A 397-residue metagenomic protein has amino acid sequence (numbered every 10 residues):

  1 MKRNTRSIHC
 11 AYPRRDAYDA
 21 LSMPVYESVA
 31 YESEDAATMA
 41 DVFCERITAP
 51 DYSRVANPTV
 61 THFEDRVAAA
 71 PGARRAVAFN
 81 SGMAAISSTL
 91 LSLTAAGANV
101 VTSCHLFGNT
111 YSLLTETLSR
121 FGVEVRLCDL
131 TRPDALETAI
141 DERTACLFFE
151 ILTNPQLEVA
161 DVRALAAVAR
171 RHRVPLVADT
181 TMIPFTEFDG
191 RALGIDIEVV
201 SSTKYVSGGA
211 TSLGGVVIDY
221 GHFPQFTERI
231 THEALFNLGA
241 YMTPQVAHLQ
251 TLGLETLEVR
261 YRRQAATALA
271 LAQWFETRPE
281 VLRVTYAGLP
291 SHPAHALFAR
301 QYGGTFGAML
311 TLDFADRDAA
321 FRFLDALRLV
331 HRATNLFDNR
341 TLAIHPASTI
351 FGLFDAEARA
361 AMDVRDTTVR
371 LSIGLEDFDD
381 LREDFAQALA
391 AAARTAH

Functional and structural regions predicted by a protein language model:
M1-I47, H397: N-terminal glycine-rich, Lys/His-bearing helix-loop that initiates the first secondary-structure elements of many
S7-P13, R75-R278, T285: Conserved PLP-enzyme active-site core in the AAT-like
Y12-R14, E27-E34, K204, T256 (+6 more regions): Glycine-rich beta-alpha junction loops
A30, D35-A84, N109-E116: Conserved N-terminal alpha-helix of the aminotransferase class I/II PLP-enzyme fold
T48, R74, L213, V246 (+3 more regions): Short amphipathic alpha-helical segments
A70, F275-P279, L327: Acidic-histidine catalytic/liganding microenvironments
T115, E124, T138, R260 (+1 more regions): PLP-dependent enzyme catalytic core of the Aspartate aminotransferase-like
R283-V369, I373: Conserved C-terminal alpha-helix-loop-beta "cap" of PLP-dependent enzymes that closes/shapes the active-site mouth
